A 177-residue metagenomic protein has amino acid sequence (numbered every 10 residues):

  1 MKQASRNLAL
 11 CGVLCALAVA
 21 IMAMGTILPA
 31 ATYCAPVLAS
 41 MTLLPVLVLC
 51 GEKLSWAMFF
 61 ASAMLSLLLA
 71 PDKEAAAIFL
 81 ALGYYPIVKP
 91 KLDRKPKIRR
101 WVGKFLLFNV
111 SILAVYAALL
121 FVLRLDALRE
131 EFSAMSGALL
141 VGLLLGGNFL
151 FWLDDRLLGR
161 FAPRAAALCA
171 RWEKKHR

Functional and structural regions predicted by a protein language model:
M1-L54: Hydrophobic transmembrane alpha-helices
Q3, L47-A57, P86-R100, A138-L140: Hydrophobic alpha-helical transmembrane segments
L8-V13, C34, W56-F60, A75-A76 (+3 more regions): Hydrophobic alpha-helical transmembrane segments
V19-A23, A63-L69, N109-A117: Aromatic-anchored segments of alpha-helical transmembrane domains
A23-T32, A63-K91: Interfacial aromatic-anchored transmembrane helix boundaries in multi-pass membrane proteins
T42-L43, Y84, V88, L157: Hydrophobic/aromatic residues in alpha-helical transmembrane segments
F79-A117: Short helix-perturbing small/polar motifs within transmembrane alpha-helices
W101-R177: Membrane-embedded alpha-helical hairpins and interfacial helices in multi-pass inner-membrane proteins
